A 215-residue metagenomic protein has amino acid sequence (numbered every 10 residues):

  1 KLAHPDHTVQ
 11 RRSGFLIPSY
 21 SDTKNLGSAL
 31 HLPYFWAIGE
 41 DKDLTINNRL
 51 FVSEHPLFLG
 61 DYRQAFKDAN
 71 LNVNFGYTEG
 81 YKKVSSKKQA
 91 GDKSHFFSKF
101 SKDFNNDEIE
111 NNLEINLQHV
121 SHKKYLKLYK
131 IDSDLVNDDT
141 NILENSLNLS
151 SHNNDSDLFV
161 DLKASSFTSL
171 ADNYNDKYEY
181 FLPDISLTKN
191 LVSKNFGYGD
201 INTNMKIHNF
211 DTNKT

Functional and structural regions predicted by a protein language model:
K1-T215: Outer-membrane beta-barrel proteins and related beta-barrel translocases across Gram-negative bacteria
